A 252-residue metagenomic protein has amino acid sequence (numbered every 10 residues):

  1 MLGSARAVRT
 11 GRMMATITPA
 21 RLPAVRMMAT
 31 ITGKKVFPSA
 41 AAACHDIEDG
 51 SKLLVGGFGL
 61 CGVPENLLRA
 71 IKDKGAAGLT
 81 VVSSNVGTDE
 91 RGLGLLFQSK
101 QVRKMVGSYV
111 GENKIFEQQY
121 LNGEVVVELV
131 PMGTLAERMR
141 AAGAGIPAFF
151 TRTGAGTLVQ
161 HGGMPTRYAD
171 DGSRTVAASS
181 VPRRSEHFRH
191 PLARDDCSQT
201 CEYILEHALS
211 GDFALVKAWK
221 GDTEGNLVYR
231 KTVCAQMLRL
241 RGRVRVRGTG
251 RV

Functional and structural regions predicted by a protein language model:
M1-T32: N-terminal mitochondrial targeting presequence
A24, M28-V252: Conserved alpha/beta enzyme-core scaffold
